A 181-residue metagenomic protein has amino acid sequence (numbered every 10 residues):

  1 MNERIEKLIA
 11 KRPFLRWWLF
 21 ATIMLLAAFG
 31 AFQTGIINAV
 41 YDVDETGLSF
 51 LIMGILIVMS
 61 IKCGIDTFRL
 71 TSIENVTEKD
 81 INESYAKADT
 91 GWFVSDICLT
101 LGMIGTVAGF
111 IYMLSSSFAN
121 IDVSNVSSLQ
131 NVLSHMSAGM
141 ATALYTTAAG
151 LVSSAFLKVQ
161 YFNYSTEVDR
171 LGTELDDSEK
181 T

Functional and structural regions predicted by a protein language model:
M1-N82, A86-G172, D177: Hydrophobic alpha-helical transmembrane segments of small proteolipidic membrane proteins, enriched in energy-coupled
E179-T181: Acidic, heptad-repeat coiled-coil helices used for dimerization/signal transmission
